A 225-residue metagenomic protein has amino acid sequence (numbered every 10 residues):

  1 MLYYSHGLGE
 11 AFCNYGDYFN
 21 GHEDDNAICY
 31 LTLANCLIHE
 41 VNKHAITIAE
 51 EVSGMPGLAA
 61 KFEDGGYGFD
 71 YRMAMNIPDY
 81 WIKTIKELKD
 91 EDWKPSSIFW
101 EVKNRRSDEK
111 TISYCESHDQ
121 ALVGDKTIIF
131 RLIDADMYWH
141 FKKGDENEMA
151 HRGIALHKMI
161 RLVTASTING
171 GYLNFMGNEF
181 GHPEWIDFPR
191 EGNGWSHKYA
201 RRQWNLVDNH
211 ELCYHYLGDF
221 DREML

Functional and structural regions predicted by a protein language model:
M1-Y3: Short acidic catalytic loops
G9-A200, D208, M224: Conserved alpha/beta catalytic core and glycan-binding cleft of carbohydrate-active enzymes
E211-C213: Conserved, non-catalytic sequence blocks in retroelement Pol enzymes and Pol-derived host proteins
H215-L225: Amphipathic alpha-helical
